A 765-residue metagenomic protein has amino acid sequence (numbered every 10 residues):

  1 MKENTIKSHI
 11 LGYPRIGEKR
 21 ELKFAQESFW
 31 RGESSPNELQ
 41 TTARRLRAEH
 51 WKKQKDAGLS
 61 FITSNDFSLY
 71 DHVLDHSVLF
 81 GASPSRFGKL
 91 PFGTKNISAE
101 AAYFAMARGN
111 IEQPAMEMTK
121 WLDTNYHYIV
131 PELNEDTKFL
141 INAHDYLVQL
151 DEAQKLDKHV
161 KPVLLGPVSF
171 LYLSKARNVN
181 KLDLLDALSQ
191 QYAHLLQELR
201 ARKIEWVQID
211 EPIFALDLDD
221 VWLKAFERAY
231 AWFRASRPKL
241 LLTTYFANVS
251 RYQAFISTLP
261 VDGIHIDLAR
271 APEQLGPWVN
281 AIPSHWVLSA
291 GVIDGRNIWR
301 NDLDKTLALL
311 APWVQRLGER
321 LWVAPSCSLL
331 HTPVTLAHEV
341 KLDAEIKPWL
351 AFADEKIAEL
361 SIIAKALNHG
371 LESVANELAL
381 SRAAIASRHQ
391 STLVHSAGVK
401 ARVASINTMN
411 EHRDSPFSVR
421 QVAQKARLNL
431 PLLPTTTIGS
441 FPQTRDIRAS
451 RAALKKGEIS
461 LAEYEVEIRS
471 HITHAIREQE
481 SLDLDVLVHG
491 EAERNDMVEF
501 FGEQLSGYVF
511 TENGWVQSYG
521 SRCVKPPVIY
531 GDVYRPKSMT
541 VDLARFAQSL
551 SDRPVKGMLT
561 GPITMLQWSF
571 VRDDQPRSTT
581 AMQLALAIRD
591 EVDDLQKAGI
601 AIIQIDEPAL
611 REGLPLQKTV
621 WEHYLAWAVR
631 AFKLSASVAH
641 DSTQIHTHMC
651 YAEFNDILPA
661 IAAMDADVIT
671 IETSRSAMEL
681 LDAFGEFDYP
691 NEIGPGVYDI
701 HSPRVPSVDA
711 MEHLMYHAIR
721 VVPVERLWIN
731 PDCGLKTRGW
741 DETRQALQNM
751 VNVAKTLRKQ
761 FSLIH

Functional and structural regions predicted by a protein language model:
M1-H765: Domain-level signal for soluble alpha/beta catalytic cores
